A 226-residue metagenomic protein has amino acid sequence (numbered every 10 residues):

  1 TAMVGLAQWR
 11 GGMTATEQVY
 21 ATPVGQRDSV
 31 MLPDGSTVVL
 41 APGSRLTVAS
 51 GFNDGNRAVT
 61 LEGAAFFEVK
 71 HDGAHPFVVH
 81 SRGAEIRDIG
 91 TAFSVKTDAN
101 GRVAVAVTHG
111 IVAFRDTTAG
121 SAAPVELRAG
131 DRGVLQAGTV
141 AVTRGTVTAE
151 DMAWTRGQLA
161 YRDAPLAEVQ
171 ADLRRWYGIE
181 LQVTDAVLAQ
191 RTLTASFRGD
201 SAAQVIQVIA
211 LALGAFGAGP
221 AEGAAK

Functional and structural regions predicted by a protein language model:
A2-K226: A residue-level detector for the "anchor" residue at the start of short, highly conserved motifs
